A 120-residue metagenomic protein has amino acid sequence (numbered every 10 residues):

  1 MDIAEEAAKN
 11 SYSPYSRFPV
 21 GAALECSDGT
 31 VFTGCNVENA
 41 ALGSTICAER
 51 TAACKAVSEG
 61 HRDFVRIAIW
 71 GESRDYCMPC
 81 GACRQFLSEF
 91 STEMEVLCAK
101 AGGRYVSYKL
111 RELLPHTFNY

Functional and structural regions predicted by a protein language model:
M1-N10, E59-Y120: C-terminal binding/interaction regions
A4, A22-A23, A52, A56: Small-residue (primarily alanine) positions within well-ordered alpha-helices, especially packing/interaction faces
Y12-Y15: Short Gly/Pro-enriched turn/cap motifs at secondary-structure boundaries
R17-C26: Short beta-strand scaffold segments in enzyme catalytic cores
C35, G43-R50, C54, D75-F90: Local cysteine-cluster metal-coordination motifs and their immediate loop/turn environment, predominantly Fe-S cluster
N36-V37, L110: Residue-level structural signal for beta-strand termini and adjacent loop
N39-A40, L113: A short acidic/small-residue loop/turn micro-motif
